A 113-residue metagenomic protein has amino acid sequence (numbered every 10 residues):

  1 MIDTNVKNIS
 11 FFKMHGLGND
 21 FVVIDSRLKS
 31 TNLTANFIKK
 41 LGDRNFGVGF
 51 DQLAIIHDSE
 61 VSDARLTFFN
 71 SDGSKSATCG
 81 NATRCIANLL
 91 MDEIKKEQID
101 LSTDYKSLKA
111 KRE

Functional and structural regions predicted by a protein language model:
M1-E113: A glycine-rich beta-to-alpha transition motif near the start of alpha/beta enzyme domains, typified by
